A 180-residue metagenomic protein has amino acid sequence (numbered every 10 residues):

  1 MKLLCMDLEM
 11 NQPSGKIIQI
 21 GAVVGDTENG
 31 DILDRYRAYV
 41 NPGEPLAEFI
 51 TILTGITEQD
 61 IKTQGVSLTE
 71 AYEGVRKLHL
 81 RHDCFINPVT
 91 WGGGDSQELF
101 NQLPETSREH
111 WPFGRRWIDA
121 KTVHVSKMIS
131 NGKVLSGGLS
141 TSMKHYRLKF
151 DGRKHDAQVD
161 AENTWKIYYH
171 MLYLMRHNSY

Functional and structural regions predicted by a protein language model:
K2-P104, W111, S140, K144 (+1 more regions): Conserved non-catalytic scaffold segment of RNase H-like nuclease domains
M6, I118, V159: Active-site flanking residues adjacent to catalytic metal/cofactor-binding acidic residues
P13-G15, V125, K166: Conserved protein kinase catalytic core
E109-I118: Short hydrophobic/aromatic-enriched beta-strand-loop microsegments
W117-V134: Short alpha-helix plus adjacent loop in nuclease-associated cores
V134-L148, D156-A157: Metal-dependent de-N-acetylase/amidase catalytic core
H145, W165-Y180: Acidic two-metal-ion nuclease catalytic site recognized across multiple nuclease folds, prominently DnaQ/RNase D-T
D156-I167: Acidic, divalent-metal-coordinating active-site segment for phosphoryl/phosphodiester hydrolysis, typified by short
